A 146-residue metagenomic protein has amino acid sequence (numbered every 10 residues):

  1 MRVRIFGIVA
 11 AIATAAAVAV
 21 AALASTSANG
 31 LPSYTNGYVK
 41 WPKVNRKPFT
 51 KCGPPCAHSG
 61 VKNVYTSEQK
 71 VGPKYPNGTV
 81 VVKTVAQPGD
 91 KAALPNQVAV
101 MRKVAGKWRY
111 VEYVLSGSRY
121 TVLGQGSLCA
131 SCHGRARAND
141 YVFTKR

Functional and structural regions predicted by a protein language model:
M1-I5: Positively charged n-region of N-terminal signal peptides that target proteins for export
G7-V9, P88: Intrinsically disordered, low-complexity segments enriched in polar/charged small residues
V9-A21: Bacterial N-terminal signal peptides
S25-A57, G72-R146: Sequence context surrounding c-type heme c attachment/ligation sites in exported
G60-V71: N-terminal post-signal-peptidase region of extra-cytosolic proteins
